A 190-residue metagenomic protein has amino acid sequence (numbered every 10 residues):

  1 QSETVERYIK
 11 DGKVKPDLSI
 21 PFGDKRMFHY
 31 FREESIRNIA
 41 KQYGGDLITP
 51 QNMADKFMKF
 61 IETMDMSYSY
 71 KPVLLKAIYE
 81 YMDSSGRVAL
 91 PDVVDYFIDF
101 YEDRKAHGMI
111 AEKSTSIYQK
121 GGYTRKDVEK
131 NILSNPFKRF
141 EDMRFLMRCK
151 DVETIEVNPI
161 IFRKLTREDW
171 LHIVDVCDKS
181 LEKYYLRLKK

Functional and structural regions predicted by a protein language model:
Q1-K190: Intrinsically disordered, charged low-complexity linkers and terminal tails that flank or connect structured domains
